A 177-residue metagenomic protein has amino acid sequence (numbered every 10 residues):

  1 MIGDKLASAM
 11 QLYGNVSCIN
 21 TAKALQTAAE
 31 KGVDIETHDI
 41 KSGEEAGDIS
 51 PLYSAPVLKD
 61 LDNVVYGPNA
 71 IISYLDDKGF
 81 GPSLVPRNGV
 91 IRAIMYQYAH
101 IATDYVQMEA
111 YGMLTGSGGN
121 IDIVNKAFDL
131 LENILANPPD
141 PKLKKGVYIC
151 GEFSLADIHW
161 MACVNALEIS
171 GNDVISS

Functional and structural regions predicted by a protein language model:
M1-D129, A136-N137, K144: GST-like domain detector, emphasizing the conserved glutathione-binding G-site in the N-terminal thioredoxin-like
G81, N133-G151, D173-I175: Surface-exposed helix-capping loop/turn segments at secondary-structure junctions
Y148-S176: GST superfamily/GST-like fold recognition
